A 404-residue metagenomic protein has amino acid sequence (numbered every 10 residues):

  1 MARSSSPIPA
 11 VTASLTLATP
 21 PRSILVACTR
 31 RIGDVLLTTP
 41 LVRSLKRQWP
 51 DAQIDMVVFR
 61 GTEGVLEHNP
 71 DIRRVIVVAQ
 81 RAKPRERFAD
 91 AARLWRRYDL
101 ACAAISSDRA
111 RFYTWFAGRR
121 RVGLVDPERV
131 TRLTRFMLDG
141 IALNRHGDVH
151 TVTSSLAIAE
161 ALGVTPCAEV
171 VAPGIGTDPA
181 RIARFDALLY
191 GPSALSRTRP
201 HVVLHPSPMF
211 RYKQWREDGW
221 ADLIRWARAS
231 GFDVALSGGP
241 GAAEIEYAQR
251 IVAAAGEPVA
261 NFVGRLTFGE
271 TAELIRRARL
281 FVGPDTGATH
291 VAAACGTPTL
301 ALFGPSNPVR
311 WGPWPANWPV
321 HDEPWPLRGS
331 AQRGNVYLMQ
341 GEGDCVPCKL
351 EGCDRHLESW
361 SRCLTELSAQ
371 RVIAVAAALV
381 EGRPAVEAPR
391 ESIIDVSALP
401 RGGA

Functional and structural regions predicted by a protein language model:
M1-A404: Catalytic machinery of carbohydrate-active enzymes, primarily nucleotide-sugar-dependent glycosyltransferases
